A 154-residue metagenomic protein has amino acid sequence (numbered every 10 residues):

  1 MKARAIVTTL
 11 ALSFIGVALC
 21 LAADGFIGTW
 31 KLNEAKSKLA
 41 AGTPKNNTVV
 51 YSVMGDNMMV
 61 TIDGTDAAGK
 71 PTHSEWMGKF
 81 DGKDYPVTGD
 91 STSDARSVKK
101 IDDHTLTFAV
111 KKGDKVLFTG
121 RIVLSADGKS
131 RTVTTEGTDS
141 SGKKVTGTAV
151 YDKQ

Functional and structural regions predicted by a protein language model:
M1-V7: Positively charged n-region of N-terminal signal peptides that target proteins for export
T8, L21-Q154: Hydrophobic small-molecule pocket/channel-lining residues, especially in calycin-type beta-barrels
T9-A18: Bacterial N-terminal signal peptides
